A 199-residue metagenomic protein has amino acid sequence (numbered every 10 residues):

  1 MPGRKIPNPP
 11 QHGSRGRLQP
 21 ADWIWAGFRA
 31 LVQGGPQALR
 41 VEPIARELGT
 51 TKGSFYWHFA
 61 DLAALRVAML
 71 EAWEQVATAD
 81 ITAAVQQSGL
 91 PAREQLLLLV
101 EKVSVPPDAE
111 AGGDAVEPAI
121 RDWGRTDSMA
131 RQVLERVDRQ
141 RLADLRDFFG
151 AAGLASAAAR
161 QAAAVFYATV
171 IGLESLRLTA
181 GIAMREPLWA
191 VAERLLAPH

Functional and structural regions predicted by a protein language model:
M1-L18, H199: N-terminal intrinsically disordered/low-complexity leader segments
D22, A26, A30-A68: Helix-turn-helix
A26-G34, D80-A84, I120, T169-L176: Solvent-exposed, amphipathic alpha-helical segments
A60-A64, Q86, L90, D108 (+3 more regions): Residues in soluble alpha-helical coiled-coils and helical-bundle/repeat scaffolds
A68, T82-D114, F166: Hydrophobic alpha-helical connector segments
E71-T78: Short, basic, alpha-helical segments at the C-terminal edge of helix-turn-helix-like DNA-binding modules
T78, E94, L98, A111-P118 (+2 more regions): Amphipathic alpha-helical packing segments from all-alpha helical-bundle domains
R131-E135, G150-H199: Hydrophobic/aromatic-rich alpha-helical bundle segments in the mid-to-C-terminal region
